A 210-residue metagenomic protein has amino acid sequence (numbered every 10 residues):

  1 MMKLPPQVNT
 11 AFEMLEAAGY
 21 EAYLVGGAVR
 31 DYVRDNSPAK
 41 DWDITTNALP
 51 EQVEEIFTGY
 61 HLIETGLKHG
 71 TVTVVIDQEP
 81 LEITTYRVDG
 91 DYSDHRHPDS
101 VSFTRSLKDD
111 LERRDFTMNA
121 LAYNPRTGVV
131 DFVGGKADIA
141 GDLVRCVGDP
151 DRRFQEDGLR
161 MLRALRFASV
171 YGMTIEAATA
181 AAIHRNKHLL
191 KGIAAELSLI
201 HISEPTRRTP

Functional and structural regions predicted by a protein language model:
M1-S203, R207-P210: Catalytic cores of the polymerase beta-like nucleotidyltransferase superfamily and closely associated nucleotide
